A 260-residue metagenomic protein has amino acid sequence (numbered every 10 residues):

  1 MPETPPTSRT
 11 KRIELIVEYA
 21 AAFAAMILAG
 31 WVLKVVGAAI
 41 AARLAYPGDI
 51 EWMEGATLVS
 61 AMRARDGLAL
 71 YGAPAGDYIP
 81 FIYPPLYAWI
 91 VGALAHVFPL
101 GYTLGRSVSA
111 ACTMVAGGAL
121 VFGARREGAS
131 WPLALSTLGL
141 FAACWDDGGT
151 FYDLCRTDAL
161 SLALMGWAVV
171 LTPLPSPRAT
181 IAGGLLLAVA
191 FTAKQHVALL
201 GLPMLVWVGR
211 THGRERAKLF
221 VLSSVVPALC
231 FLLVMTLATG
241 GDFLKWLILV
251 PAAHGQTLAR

Functional and structural regions predicted by a protein language model:
R12, L199-A228, H254: Perimembrane helix-loop-helix junctions
I27, S107-G128, W167: Transmembrane-helix motifs of polytopic, lipid-linked glycan transferases
A41, E54-I79, L86, L244: Extracytosolic helix-loop segments that constitute the early lumenal/periplasmic catalytic or substrate-binding loops
P85, W89, V97-G118: Loop-to-helix entry region of an early transmembrane alpha helix in multi-pass inner-membrane enzymes
S107-C112, S136-A143, D147-W167, A193-L200: Multi-pass, polyprenyl lipid-linked donor-dependent membrane glycosyltransferases
G118-C144, L162-A163, R178-I181: Transmembrane-helix signature of polytopic, membrane-embedded enzymes that assemble or transfer cell-envelope glycans
L160-A179, G183-L187: Specific aromatic-rich, kink-prone transmembrane helix
I181-L187, F191, Q195-R210: Transmembrane-embedded, aromatic-rich helix segments that form part of the hydrophobic channel/pocket engaging
